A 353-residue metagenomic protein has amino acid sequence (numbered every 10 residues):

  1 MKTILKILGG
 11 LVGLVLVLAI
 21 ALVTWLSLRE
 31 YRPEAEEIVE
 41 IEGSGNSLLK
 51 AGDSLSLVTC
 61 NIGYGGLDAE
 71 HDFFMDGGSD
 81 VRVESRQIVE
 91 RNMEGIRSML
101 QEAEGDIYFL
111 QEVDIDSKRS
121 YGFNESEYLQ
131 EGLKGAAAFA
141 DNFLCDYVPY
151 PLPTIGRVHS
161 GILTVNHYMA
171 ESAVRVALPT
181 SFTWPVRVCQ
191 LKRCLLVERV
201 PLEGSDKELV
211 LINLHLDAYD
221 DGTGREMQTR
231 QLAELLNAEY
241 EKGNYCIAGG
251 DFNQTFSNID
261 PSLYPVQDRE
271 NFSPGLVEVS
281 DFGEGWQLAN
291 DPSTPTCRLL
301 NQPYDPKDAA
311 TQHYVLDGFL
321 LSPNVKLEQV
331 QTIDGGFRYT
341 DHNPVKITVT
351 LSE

Functional and structural regions predicted by a protein language model:
K2-Y150, T154-H159, E353: N-terminal, active-site-proximal structural segment of metallo-dependent hydrolase catalytic domains
P33, L144-L209, N213: A well-ordered secondary-structure block
S56-I62, N92-G122, V165, E198 (+4 more regions): Active-site beta-strand/loop signature of hydrolases that rely on acidic residues for catalysis
Y64-G65, D114-S117, F143-D146, A170-E171 (+2 more regions): Solvent-exposed loop/turn segments at secondary-structure junctions within structured extracellular/periplasmic domains
S79-S85, V113-I115, P179-R187, H215-T223: Surface-exposed cleft-lining segments at the edges of enzyme active sites
E131-L133, R157-A173, R199-P201, D281 (+2 more regions): Conserved beta strand-loop-helix elements of the APE1-like EEP
D220-P323: Metal-dependent phosphoesterases centered on the DNase I-like endonuclease/exonuclease/phosphatase
V325-G336: Low-complexity, intrinsically disordered Gly/Pro/Thr-rich segments
